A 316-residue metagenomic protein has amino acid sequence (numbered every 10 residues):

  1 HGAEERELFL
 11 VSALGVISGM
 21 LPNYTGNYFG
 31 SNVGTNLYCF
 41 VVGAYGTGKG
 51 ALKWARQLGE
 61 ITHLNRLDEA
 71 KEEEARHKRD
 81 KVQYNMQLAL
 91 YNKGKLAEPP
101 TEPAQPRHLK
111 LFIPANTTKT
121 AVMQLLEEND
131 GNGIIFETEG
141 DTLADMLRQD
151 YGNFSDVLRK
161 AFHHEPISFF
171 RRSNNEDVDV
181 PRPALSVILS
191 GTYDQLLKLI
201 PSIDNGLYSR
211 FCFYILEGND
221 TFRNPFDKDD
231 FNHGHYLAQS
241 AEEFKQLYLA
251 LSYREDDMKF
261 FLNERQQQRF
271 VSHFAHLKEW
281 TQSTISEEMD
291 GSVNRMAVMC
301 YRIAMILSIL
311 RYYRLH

Functional and structural regions predicted by a protein language model:
H1-H316: Phosphate-handling catalytic cores of nucleic-acid transaction enzymes
